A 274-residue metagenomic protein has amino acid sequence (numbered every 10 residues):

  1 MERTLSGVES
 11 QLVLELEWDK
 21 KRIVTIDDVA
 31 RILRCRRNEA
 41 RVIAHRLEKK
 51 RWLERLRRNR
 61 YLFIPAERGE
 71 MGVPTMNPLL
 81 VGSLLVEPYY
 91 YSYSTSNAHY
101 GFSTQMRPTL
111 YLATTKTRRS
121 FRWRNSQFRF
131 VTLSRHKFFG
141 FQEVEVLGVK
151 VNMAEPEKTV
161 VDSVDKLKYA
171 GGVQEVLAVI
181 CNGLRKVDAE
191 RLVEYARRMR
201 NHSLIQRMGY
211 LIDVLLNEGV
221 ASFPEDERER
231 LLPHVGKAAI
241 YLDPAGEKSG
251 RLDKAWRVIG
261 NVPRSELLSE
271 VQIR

Functional and structural regions predicted by a protein language model:
M1-P88, R185-I205, D213: Short beta-edge/loop segments at beta->alpha junctions of small alpha/beta modules that act as binding/recognition
I23-D27, A40-V42, A98-Q105, G236-E247: Short N-terminal helix-initiation segments at or just after the protein's N-terminus
I26, H45, K49-K50, R55-R68 (+2 more regions): Short gly/ser-rich loop at a beta-strand->alpha-helix junction or flexible surface loop bordering the NTP-binding
V29, S96, V160: A residue-level signal for conserved active-site and pocket-lining positions in enzyme catalytic cores
I32, H99-Y100, S163, L211: Generic structural signal for bulky hydrophobic/aromatic residues embedded in well-ordered secondary structure
R34, E48, G101, D165-Y169 (+1 more regions): Hydrophobic/aromatic-lined pockets within catalytic cores
R37-E39, T104-M106, K168-G172: Short amphipathic alpha-helical segments with coiled-coil-like heptad repeat character
Q142-R274: Hydrophobic alpha-helical interaction segments
